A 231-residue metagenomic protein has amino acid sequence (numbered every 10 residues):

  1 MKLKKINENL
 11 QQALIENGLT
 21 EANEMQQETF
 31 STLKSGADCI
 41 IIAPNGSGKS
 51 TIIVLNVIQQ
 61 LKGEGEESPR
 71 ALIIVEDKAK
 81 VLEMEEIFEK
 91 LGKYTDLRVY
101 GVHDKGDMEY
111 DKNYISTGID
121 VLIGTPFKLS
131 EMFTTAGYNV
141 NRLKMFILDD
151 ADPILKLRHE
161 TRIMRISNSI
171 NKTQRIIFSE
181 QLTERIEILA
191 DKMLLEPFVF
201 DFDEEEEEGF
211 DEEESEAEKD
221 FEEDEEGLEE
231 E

Functional and structural regions predicted by a protein language model:
M1-I42: Conserved pre-motif I regulatory segment
K2, I6, L10, E21 (+14 more regions): Helical mechanochemical/support elements of P-loop NTPase systems and associated helical scaffolds
L3, E66-G124, K128, L143: Conserved nucleic-acid-binding Ia/Ib motif block in the N-terminal RecA-like helicase ATPase lobe
Q27-C39, K49-G65, E89: Walker A/P-loop NTP-binding motif
T32-L33, G63-E67, G92-Y94, N113-T117 (+4 more regions): Conserved catalytic network of the ASCE P-loop NTPase/AAA+ motor domain
S35-I41, E67-A71, T173-Q174: Pre-Walker A (Motif I) flank of P-loop NTPase domains
A43-S47: The conserved Walker
V140-L228: Post-DEXD/H (motif II) to motif III coupling segment of the RecA-like Helicase ATP-binding lobe
